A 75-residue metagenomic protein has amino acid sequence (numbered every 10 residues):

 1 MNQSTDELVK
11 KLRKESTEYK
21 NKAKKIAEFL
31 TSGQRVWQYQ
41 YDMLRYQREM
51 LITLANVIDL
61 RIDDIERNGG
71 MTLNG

Functional and structural regions predicted by a protein language model:
M1-G75: Extended, charge-rich alpha-helical interface modules
